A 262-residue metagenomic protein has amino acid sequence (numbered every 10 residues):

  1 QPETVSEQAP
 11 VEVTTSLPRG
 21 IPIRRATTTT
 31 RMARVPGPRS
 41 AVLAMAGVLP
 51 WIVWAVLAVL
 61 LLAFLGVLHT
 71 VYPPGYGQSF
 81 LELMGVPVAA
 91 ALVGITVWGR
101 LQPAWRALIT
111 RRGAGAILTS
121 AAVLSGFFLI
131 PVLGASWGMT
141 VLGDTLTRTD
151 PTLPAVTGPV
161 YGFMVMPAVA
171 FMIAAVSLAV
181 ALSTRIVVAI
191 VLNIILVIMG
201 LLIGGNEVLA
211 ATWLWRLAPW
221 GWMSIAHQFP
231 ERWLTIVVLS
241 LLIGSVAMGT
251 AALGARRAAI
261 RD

Functional and structural regions predicted by a protein language model:
Q1-E3, A9-P10, V67-G77, I190-D262: Terminal transmembrane helical anchor/hairpin motif
P2-E3, A9-L57, A259-R261: Aromatic- and glycine-rich beta-strand/loop motifs that create alpha-glucan
L43-L61, A122-F128, G204-N206: Alpha-helical transmembrane segments of integral membrane proteins, especially early/N-terminal helices
V48-I52, G113, T184-I186: Short loop-to-helix capping motifs
L57, T119, V191-N193: Short hydrophobic alpha-helical segments that form membrane-spanning helices or hydrophobic packing faces of helical
L60-I95, L118-I186, M223-L239: Secretory targeting signals
L108-G115: Short helix-to-coil transition segments within interhelical loops that connect adjacent transmembrane helices
